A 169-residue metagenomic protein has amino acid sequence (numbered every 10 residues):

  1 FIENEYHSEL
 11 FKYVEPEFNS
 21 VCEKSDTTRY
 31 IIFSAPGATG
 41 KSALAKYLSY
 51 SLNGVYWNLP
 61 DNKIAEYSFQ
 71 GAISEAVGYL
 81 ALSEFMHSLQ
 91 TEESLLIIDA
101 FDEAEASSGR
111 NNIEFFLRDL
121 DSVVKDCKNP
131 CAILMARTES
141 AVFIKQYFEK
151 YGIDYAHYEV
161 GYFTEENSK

Functional and structural regions predicted by a protein language model:
F1-K169: P-loop NTPase signaling cores
